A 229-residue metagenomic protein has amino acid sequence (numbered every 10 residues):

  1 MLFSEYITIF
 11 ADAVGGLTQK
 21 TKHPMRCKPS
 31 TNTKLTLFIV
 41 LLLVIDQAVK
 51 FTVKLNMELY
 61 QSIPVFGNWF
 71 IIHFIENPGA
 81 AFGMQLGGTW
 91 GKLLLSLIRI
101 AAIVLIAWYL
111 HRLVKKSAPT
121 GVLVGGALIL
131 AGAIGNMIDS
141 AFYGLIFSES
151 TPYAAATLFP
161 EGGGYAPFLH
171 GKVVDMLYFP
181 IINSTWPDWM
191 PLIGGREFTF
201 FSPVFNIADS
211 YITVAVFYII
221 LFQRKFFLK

Functional and structural regions predicted by a protein language model:
L2-K229: Alpha-helical transmembrane bundles and membrane-interface segments of multipass inner-membrane proteins
